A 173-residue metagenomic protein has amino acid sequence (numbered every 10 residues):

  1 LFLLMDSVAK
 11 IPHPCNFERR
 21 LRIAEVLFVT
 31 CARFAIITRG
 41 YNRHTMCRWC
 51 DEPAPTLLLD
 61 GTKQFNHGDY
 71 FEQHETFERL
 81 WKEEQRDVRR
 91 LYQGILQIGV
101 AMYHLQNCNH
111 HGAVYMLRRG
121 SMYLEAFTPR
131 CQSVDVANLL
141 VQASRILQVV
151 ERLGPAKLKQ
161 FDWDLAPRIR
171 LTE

Functional and structural regions predicted by a protein language model:
L4, R19, E25-T30: Short linear segments in intrinsically disordered or otherwise low-structure-confidence regions
V8-I11, C15, R19: Short terminal hydrophobic/aromatic SLiMs and anchors at protein ends
T30, F34-Q85, M122-E173: N-terminal alpha-helical interaction modules that lie
I95, C108-N109: Short Lys/Arg-rich amphipathic alpha-helical segments
H110-T128: TPR/TPR-like (Sel1-like) alpha-helical repeat modules
